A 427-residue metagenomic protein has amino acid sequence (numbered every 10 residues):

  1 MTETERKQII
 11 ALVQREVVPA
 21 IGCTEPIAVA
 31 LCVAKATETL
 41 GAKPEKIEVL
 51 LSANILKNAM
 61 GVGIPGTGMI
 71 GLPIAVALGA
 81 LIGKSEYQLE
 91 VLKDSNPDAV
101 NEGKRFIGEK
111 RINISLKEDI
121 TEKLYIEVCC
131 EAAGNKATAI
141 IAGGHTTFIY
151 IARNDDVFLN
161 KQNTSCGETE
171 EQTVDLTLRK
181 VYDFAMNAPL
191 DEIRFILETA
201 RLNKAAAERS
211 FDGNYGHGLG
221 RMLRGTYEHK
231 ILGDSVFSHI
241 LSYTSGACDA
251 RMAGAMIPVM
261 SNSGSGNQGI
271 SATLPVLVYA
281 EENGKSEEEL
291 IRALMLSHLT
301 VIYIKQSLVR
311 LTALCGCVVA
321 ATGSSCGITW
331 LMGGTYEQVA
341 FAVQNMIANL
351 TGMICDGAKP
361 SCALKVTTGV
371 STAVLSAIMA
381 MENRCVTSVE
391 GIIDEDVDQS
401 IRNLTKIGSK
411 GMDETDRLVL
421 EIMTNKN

Functional and structural regions predicted by a protein language model:
M1-I10, A42-I55, S235-G254, S286-I304 (+1 more regions): Acidic-glycine-rich active-site phosphate/pyrophosphate-binding loop
I9-P19, N54-V62, A250-S261, V301-L311 (+1 more regions): Glycine/charged-rich beta-loop-alpha catalytic/anionic-binding loops adjacent to active sites
P19-K35, I257-L274, G316-V319: Conserved phosphate/anionic-ligand binding catalytic regions in large, soluble enzymes, centered on
A20-T24, N54-I55, G144-T146, I151 (+6 more regions): A structural signal for small-residue-enriched, beta-sheet-centric alpha/beta enzyme cores and oligomeric scaffold folds
A30-T121, Y125-C130: Early transmembrane hairpin of solute transport permeases
A36-T37, Y279-R292, I302-T368, M381-S388: Hydrophobic alpha-helical bundle architecture
K43-I47, Y87-L92, N113-L116, L190-L197 (+7 more regions): Flexible, glycine/charged-enriched surface loops at secondary-structure junctions
G108-G254, E421-N427: Signature of multi-pass transmembrane helix bundles
